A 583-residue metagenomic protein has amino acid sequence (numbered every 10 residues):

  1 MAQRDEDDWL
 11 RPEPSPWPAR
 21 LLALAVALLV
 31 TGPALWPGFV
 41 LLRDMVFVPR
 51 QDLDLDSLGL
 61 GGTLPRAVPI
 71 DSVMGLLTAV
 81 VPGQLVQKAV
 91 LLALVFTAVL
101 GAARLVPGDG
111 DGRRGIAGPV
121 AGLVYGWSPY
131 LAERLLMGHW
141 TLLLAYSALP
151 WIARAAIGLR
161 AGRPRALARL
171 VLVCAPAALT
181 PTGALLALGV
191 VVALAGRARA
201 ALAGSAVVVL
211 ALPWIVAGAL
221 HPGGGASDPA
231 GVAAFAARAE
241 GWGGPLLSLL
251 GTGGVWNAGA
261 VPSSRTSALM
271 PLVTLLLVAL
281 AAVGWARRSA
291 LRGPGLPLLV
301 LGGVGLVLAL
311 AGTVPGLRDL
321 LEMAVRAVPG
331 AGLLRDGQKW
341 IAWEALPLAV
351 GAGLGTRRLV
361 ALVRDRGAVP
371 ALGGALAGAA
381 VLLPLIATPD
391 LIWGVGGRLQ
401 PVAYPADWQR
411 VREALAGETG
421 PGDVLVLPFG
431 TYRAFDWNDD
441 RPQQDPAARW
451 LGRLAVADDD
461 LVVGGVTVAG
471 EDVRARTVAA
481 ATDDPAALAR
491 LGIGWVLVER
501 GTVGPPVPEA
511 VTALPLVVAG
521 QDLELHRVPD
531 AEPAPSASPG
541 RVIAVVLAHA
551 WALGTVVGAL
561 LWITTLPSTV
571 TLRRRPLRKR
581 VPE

Functional and structural regions predicted by a protein language model:
W17, L24-V99, L123, S128-L135 (+1 more regions): Membrane-interface coil-to-helix junctions
R20-L24, A230, P384-E583: Extracytoplasmic
A23-G62, A203-L249, V424-D445: Aromatic-rich transmembrane-lumenal/periplasmic boundary elements in polytopic membrane proteins
L29, F96-G108, R114-G196, A200-I215 (+1 more regions): Membrane-embedded helix bundles of polyisoprenyl
D56-L60, G204-A286, G337, T482 (+3 more regions): Periplasmic/ER-lumenal interhelical loops and adjacent helix-loop junctions in multi-pass membrane proteins
S57, L131-L143, S263-R265, L299 (+4 more regions): Membrane-helix boundary/interfacial segments in multi-pass membrane proteins
G112, V192, V208, G353-P389 (+2 more regions): Signature aromatic-anchored transmembrane alpha helix within multi-pass, membrane-resident enzymes that catalyze glycan
G254, M270-V307, R357, T555-T569: Hydrophobic, aromatic-rich transmembrane alpha-helices and their immediate juxtamembrane boundary segments
